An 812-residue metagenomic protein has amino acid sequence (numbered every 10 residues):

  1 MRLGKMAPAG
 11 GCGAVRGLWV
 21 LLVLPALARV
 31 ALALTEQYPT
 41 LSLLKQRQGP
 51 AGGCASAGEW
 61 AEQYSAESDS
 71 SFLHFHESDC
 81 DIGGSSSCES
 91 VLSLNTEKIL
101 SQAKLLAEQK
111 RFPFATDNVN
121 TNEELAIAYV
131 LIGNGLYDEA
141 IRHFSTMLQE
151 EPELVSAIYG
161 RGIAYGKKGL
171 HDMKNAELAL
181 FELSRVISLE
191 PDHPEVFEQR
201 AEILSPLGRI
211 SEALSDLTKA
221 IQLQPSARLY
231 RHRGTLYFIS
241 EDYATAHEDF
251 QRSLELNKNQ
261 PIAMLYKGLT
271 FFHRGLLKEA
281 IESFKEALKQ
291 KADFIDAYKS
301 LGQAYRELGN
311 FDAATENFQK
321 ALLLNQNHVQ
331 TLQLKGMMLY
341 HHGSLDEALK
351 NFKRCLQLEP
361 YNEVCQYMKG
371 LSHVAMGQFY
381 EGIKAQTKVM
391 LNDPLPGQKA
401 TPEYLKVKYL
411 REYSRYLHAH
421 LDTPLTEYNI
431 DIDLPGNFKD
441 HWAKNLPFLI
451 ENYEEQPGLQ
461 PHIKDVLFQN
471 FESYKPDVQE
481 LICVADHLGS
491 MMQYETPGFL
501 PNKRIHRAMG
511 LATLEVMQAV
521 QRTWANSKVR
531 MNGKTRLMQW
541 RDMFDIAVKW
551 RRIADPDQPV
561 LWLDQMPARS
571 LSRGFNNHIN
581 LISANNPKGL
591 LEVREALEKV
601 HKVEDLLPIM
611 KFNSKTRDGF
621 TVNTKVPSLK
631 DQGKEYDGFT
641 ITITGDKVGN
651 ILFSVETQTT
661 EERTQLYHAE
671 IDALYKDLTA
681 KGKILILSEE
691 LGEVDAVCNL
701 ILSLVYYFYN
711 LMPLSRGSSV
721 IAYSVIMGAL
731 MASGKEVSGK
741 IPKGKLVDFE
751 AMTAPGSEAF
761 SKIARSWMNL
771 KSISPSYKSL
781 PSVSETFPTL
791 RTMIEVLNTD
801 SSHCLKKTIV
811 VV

Functional and structural regions predicted by a protein language model:
W60-A61, D69, L73-V91, T96-K104 (+4 more regions): FIC/Doc superfamily catalytic core
T96, T121, V155-S156, P194-E195 (+6 more regions): Helix-start (N-cap) detector for alpha-helical repeat units in TPR-like alpha-solenoids, especially tetratricopeptide
E108, G133, K167-G169, P206-L207 (+5 more regions): Register position in tetratricopeptide repeats
N118, P152, P191, Q224-P225 (+5 more regions): Short coil turns that delineate tetratricopeptide repeat
T146-Q149, R185-S188, T218-Q222, Q251-E255 (+4 more regions): Conserved structural position within tetratricopeptide repeats
